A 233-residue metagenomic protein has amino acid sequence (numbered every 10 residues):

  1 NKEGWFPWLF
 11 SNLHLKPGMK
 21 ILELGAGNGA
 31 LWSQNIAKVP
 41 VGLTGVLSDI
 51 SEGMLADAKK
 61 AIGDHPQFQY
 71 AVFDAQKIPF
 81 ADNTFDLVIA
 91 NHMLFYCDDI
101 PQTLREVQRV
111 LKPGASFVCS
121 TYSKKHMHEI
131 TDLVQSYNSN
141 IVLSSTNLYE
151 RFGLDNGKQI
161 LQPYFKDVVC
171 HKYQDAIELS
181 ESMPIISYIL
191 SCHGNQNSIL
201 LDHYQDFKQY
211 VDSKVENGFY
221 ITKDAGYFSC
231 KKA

Functional and structural regions predicted by a protein language model:
K2-E3, N28-A30, L148-A233: Conserved Class I S-adenosyl-L-methionine
K2-M19, Q34: Conserved alpha-helix/loop element of class I SAM-dependent methyltransferases that forms part of the SAM/SAH-binding
K20, A115-S116: Short glycine-centered segments of the SAM/dcSAM-binding site in methyltransferase folds
L22-K77: Class I SAM-dependent methyltransferase SAM/SAH-binding core
Q76-L87: A short acidic, Gly/Pro-enriched loop at the edge of an enzyme's catalytic core that lines a small-molecule cofactor
L87-D99: A short SAM/SAH-binding and catalytic strip from SAM-dependent methyltransferases
P101-P113: A short glycine-rich, Lys/Arg-flanked "PGG" loop and its adjoining helix->strand segment in the class I
V118-N140: Conserved class I S-adenosyl-L-methionine
